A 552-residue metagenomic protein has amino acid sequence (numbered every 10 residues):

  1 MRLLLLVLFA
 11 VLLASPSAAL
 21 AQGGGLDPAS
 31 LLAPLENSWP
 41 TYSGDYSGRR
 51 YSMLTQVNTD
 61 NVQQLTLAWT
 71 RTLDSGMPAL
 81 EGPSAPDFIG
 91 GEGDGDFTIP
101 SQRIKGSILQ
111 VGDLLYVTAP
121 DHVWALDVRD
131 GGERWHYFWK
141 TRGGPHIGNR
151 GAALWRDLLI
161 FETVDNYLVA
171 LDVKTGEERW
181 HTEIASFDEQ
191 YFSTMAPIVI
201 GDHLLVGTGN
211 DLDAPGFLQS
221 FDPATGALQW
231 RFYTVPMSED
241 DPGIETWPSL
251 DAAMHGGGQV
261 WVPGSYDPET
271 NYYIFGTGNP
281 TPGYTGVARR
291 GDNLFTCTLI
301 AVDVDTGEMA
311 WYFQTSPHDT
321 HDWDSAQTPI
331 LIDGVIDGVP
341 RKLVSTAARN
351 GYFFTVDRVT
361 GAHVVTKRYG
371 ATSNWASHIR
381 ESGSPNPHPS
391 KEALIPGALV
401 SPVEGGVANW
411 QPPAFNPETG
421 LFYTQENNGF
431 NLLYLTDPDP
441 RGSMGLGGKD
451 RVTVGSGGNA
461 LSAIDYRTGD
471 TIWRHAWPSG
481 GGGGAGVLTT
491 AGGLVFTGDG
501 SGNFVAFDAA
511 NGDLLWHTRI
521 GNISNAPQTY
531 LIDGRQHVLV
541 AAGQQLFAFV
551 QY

Functional and structural regions predicted by a protein language model:
L5-S15: Bacterial N-terminal signal peptides
A19-G23: Boundary at the C-terminal end of the N-terminal hydrophobic targeting segment
G24-T72, G76-D87, T234-D241, P387 (+1 more regions): Blade/loop signatures of beta-propeller domains
W39-S43, T98-D121, G144-L168, F192-D213 (+7 more regions): Repeat-blade elements of multi-bladed beta-propeller folds
Q63-D74, V123-G143, W155, Y167-D188 (+7 more regions): Extracytoplasmic/lumenal domain signature
R71-V111, P120-R156, P317: Blade-loop segments of beta-propeller domains
P78-Q102, G106, Y116, R341 (+6 more regions): PEST-like low-complexity, intrinsically disordered acidic/proline/serine-rich tracts that flank trafficking/processing
